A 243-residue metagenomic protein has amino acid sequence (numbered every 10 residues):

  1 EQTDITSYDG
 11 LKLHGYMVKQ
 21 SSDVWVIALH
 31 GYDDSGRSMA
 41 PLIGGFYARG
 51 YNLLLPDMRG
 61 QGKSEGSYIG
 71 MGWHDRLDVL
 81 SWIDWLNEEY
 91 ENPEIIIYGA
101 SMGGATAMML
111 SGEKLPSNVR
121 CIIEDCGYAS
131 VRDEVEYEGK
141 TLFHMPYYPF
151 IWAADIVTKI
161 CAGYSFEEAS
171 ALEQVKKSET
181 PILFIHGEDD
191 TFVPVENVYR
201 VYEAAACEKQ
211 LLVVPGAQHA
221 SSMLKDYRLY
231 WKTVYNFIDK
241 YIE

Functional and structural regions predicted by a protein language model:
E1-S21: N-terminal cap/lid segment of alpha/beta-hydrolase-fold proteins
L42, A171, T180, P194-E203: Short alpha-helix in the alpha/beta-hydrolase fold that links the catalytic acid
I43-E65: Conserved alpha/beta-hydrolase
I69-Y90: Alpha/beta-hydrolase active-site loop
M109-S165: Hydrolase active-site cap/lid region
K177-E179, F184-H186, D190: Short beta-strand/loop motif that positions the catalytic acidic residue of the alpha/beta-hydrolase fold
Y202-A220: Catalytic histidine neighborhood in serine/cysteine hydrolases with alpha/beta-hydrolase-type architecture
K225-E243: Catalytic active-site module of serine/aspartate enzymes centered on a nucleophile-bearing elbow/loop
